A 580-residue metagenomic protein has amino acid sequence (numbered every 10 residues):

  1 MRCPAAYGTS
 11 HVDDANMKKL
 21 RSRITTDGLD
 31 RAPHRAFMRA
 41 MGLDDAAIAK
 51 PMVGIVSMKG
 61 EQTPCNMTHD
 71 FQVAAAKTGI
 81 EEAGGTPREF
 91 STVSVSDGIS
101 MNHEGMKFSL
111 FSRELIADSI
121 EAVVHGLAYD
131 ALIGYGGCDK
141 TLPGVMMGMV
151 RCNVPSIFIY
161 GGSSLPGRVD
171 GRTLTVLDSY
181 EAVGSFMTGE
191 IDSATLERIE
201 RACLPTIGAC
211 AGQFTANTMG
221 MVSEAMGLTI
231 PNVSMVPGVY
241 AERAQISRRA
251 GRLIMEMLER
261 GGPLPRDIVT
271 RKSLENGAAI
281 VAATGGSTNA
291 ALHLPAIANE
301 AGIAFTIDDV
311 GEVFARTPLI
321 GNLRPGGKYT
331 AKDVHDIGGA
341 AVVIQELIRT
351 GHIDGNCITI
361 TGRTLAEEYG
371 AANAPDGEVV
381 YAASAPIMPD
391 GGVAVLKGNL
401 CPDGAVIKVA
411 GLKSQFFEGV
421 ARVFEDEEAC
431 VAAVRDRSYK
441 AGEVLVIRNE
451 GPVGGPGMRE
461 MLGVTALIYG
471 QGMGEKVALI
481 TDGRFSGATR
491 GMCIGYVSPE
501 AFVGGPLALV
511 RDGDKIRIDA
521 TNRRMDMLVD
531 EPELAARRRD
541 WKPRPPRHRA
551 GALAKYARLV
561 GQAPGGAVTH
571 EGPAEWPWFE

Functional and structural regions predicted by a protein language model:
D14-E61, C65-M67, V73-V93, G98-I99 (+5 more regions): Catalytic or ion-coupling anion/metal-binding cores of large enzyme and transporter domains
I80, S119-V123: Glycine-rich, N-terminal phosphate-binding loop and its surrounding beta-alpha-beta segment
S109-D118: Glycine-rich, highly charged phosphate/nucleotide-binding loops
V123-V145, I157-G161: A short, small-residue-rich loop immediately preceding and capping a beta-strand
